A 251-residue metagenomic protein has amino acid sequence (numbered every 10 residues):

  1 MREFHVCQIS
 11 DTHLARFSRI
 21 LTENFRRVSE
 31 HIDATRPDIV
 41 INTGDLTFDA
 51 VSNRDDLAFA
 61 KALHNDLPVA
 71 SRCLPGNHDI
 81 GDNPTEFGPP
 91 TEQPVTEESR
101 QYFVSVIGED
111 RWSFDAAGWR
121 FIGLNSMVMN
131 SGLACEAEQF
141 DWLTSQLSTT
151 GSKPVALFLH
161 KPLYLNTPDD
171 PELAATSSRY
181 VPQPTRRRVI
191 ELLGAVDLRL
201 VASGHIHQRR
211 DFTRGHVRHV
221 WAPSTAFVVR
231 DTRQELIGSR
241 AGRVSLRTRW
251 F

Functional and structural regions predicted by a protein language model:
M1-A58, L63: N-terminal active-site segment of His-dependent metallophosphoesterases
F4-H5, I39, R120, K153-V155: Charged active-site motifs of nucleotide-sugar-dependent glycosyltransferases
C7-D11, W119-N125, L163-P171: Short, basic/glycine-rich phosphate-binding loops at helix/coil junctions that contact nucleotide phosphates
Q8-S10, V40-D45, S71-N77, N125 (+3 more regions): Active-site neighborhood of phospho(di)ester-bond hydrolases with catalytic His/Asp-centered motifs
T12-L14, L46-D49, N77-D82, V128-N130 (+3 more regions): Solvent-exposed loop/turn segments at secondary-structure junctions within structured extracellular/periplasmic domains
S52-P154, R179-A195, R214-P223, F227 (+1 more regions): Extended active-site neighborhood of metal-dependent phosphoesterases/phosphodiesterases
T150-P168: Short acidic, glycine-rich surface-loop motifs adjacent to enzyme active sites
P168-E172, F212-H219: Histidine/acidic-residue-rich catalytic or RNA/ligand-binding cores of hydrolases and nuclease-related proteins
